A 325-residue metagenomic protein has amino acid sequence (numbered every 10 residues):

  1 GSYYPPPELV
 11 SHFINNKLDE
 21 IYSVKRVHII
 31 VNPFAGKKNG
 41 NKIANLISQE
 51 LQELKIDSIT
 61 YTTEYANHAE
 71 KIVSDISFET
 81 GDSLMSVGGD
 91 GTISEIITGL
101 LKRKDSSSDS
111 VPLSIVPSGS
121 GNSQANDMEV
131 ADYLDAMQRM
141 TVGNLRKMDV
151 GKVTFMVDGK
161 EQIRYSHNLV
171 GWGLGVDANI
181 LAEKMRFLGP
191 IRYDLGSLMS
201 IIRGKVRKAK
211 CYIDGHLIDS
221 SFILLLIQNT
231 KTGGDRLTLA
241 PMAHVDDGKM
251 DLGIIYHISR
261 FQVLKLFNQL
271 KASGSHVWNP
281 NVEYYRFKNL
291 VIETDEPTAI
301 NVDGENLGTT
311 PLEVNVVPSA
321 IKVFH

Functional and structural regions predicted by a protein language model:
G1-K17, I213-D214, L239, H244-V245 (+2 more regions): ATP/nucleoside-binding phosphotransfer catalytic cores, i.e., glycine-rich phosphate-binding loops
G1-L84, T98: ATP/NTP phosphate-donor binding region
P33, V87-G89, V116-S118: Glycine-rich beta-strand-to-loop/alpha-helix junction loops that act as flexible
N41-I43, I97-L100, N126-M128, T238-L239: Short amphipathic alpha-helical segments
L54, T63, L101-I227: Catalytic core of DAGKc-family lipid kinases
A69, G91-I96, S123, M148: Short glycine/serine/threonine-rich phosphate/pyrophosphate-binding segments that cradle anionic phosphate groups
G171, G175, L226-A240, N306: Glycine-rich phosphate/pyrophosphate-binding beta-alpha loops
